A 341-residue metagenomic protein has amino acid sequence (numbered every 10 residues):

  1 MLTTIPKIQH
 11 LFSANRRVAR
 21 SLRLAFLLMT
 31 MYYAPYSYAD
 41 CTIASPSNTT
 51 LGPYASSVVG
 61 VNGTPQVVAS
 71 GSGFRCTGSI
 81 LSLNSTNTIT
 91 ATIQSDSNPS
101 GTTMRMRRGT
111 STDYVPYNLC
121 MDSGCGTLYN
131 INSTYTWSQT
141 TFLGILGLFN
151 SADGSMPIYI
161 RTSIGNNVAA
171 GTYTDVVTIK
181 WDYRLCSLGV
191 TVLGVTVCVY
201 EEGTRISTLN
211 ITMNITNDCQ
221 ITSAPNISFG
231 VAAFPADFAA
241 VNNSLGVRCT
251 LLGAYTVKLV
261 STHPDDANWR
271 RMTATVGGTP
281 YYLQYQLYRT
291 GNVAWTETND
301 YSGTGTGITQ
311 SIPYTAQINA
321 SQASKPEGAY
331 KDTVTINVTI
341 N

Functional and structural regions predicted by a protein language model:
M1-A19: N-terminal secretory signal peptides that target proteins for export/translocation
Y38-R105, Y159-G277, T306-N341: N-terminal small/polar-rich segments of proteins
N98-N150: A surface-exposed loop-and-adjacent beta-strand signature within N-terminal beta-sandwich domains that mediate ligand
Q139-G165, K180-Y183: Intrinsically disordered, low-complexity linker/loop segments enriched in Gly/Pro and charged/polar residues
L143-D153, E201, F234, S302-T309: Short proline/glycine- and polar residue-rich coil/turn motifs
Y281-T296, D300, T304, T309-S311: Outer membrane beta-barrel transmembrane domains
